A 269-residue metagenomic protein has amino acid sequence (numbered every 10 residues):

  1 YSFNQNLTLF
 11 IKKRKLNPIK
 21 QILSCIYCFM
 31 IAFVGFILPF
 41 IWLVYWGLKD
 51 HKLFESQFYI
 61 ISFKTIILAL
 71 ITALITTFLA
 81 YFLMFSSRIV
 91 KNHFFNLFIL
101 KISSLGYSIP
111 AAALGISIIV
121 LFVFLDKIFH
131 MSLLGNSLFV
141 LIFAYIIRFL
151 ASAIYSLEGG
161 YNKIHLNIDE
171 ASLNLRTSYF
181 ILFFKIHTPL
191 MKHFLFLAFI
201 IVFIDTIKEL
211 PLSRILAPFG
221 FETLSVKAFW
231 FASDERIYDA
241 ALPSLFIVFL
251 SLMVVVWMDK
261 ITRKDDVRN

Functional and structural regions predicted by a protein language model:
Y1, L16-Q21, W46-S56, I207 (+1 more regions): Interhelical loop and adjacent transmembrane-helix boundary motif in polytopic membrane transport permeases
Y1-K15, L83-K91, E158-I168, L173 (+3 more regions): C-terminal transmembrane helix and the adjacent membrane-cytosol boundary/short C-terminal tail of inner/organellar
N6-R14, E55-Y59, K91-F95, I99 (+3 more regions): Membrane-interfacial helix termini and adjacent extracytoplasmic/periplasmic loops of multi-pass transporters
F10-I22, F40-I75, V90-N92, N96 (+1 more regions): Periplasmic/extracellular loop-to-transmembrane helix junction in inner-membrane transport proteins
K15, I19, K91-L100, L138-V140 (+2 more regions): Amphipathic cytosolic juxtamembrane alpha-helices at the membrane-cytosol interface of multi-pass membrane transporters
K20-I26, F82-L121: Cytoplasmic-entry segments and transmembrane alpha-helices of multi-pass inner-membrane transporters
I26-F33, I147, I154-L157, H165 (+3 more regions): Transmembrane alpha-helices
I37-I41, Y45, F78-L83, A113 (+4 more regions): Membrane-embedded alpha-helices of multi-pass transport/permease systems
